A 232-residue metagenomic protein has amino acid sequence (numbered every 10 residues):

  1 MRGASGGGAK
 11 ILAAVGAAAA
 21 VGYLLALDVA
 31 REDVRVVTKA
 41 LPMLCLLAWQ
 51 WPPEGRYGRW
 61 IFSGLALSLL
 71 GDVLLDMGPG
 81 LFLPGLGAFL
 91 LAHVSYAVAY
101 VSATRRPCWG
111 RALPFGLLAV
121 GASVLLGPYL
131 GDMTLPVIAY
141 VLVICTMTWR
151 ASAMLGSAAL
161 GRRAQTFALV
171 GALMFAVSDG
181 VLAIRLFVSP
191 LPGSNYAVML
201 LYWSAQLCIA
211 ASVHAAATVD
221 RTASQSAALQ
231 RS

Functional and structural regions predicted by a protein language model:
M1-S232: Polytopic alpha-helical membrane-helix bundles and their juxtamembrane interface segments in multi-pass membrane
